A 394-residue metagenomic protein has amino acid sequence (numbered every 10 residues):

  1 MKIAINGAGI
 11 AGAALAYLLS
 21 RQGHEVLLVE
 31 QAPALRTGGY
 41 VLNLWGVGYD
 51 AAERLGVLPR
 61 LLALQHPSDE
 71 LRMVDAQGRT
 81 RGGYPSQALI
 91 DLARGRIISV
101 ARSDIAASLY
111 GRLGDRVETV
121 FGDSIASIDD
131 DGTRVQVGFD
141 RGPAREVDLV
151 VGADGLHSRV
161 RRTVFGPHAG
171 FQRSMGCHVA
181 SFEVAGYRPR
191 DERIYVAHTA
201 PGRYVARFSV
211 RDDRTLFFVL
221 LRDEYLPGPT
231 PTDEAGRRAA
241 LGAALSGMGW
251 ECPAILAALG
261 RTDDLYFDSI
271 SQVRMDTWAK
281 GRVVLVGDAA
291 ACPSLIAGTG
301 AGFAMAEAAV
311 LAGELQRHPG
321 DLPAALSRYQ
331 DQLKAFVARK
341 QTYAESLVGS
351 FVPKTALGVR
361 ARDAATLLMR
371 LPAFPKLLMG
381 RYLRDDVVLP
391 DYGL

Functional and structural regions predicted by a protein language model:
M1, R21, A63, G78 (+2 more regions): C-terminal helical "tail/cap" subdomain of flavin- and related membrane-associated enzymes
M1-I3, S20, W45-E183, E224-G242 (+2 more regions): Conserved N-terminal helical subregion
A4, A8-R21, E25-P33, V151-G152 (+3 more regions): Conserved mid-domain beta->alpha element of the FAD-binding
A4, L27, E118, L216-F218: A structural signal for isolated positions on well-ordered beta-strands in alpha/beta enzyme cores
D130-D131, F208-V210: Short beta-strand micro-motifs enriched in acidic
V135, Y204, R214-T215: Hydrophobic residues embedded in beta-strands of well-ordered beta-sheets
G176-F208, P229-T230: Flavin-dependent oxidoreductases
Y187, A200, V210-T215, L221-A297: FAD/FMN-dependent oxidoreductases across multiple families
